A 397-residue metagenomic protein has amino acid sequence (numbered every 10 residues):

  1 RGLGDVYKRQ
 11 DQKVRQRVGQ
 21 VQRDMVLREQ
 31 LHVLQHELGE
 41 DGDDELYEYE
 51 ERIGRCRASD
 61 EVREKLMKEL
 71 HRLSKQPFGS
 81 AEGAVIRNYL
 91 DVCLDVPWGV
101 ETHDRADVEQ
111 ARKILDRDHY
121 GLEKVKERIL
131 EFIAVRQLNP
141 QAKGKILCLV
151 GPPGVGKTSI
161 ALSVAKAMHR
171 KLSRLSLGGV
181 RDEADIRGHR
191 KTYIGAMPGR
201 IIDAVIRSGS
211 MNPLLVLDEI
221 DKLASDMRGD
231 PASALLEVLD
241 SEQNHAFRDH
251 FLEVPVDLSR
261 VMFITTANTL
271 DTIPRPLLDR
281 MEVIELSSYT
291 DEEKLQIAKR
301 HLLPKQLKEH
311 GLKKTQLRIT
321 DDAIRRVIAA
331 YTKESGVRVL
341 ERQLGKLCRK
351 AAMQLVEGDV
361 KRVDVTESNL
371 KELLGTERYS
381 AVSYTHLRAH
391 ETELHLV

Functional and structural regions predicted by a protein language model:
R1, D5-V135: Extended, charged alpha-helical coiled-coil/arm scaffolds that mediate oligomerization and mechanical coupling in large
G2-Q10, T385-L394: Conserved small/polar residues in nucleotide/adenosyl-binding loops
A58-S59, L270-D279, S287-E334, R338-V339 (+1 more regions): Conserved C-terminal "switch" segment of AAA+ ATPases
L147-L175: Walker A/P-loop
H169-I194: AAA+/P-loop NTPase substrate/partner-engagement loops
S208-N212, R248-T266: AAA+/SF3 P-loop NTPase mechanochemical coupling elements
D221-P255: Conserved catalytic/switch belt of AAA+ P-loop NTPases
R338, Q343-R388: C-terminal engagement/docking regions of AAA+ P-loop ATPases
